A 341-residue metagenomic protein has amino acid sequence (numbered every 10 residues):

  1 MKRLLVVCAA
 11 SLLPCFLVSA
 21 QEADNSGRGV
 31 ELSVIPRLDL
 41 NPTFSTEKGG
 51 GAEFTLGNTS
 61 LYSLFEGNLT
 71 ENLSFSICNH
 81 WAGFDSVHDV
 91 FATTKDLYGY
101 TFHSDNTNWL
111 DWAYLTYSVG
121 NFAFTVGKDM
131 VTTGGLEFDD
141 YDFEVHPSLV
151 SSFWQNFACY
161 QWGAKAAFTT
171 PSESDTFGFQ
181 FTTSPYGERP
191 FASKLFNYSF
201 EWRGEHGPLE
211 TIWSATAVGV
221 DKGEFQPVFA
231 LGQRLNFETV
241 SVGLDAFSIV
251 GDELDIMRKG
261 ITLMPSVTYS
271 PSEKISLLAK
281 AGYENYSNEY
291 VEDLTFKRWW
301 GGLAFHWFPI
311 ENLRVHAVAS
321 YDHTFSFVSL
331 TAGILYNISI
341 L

Functional and structural regions predicted by a protein language model:
Q21-K48, T211: Transmembrane beta-strand segments of Gram-negative outer membrane beta-barrel proteins
E22, F65-E71, T116-V119, F168-T170 (+6 more regions): Residue-level signature of outer-membrane beta-barrel architecture
G29, D39, S174-T176, S193-K194 (+3 more regions): Detector for outer-membrane/organellar transmembrane beta-barrel domains, recognizing the amphipathic beta-strand
V34-P42, I77-W81, V126-K128, F177-T183 (+6 more regions): Transmembrane beta-barrel strands of outer-membrane/channel proteins
I35-G49, H88-W109, A123-R203: Surface-exposed coil loops of outer-membrane beta-barrel proteins
A52-T59, N106-D111, S118, A158-W162 (+5 more regions): Residues that define the transmembrane beta-barrel architecture of outer-membrane proteins
E71-F75, N121-F124, S172-G178, G207-W213 (+4 more regions): Repeated loop/turn-to-beta-strand initiation elements of outer-membrane beta-barrel proteins
G301-G302, W307, R314, S326-L341: Outer-membrane beta-barrel "beta-signal"
